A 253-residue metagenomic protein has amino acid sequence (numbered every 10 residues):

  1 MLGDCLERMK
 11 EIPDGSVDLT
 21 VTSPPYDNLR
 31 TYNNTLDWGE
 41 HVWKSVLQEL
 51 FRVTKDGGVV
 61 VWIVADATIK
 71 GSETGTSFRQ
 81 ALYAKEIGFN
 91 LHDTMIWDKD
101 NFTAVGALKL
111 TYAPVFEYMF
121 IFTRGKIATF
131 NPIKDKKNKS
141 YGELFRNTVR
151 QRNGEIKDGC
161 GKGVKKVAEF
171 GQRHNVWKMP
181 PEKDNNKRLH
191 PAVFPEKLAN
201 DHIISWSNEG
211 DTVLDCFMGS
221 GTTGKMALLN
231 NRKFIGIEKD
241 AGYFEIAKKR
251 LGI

Functional and structural regions predicted by a protein language model:
M1-I246: Core catalytic lobe of class I
G252: Conserved phosphoryl-transfer catalytic core
